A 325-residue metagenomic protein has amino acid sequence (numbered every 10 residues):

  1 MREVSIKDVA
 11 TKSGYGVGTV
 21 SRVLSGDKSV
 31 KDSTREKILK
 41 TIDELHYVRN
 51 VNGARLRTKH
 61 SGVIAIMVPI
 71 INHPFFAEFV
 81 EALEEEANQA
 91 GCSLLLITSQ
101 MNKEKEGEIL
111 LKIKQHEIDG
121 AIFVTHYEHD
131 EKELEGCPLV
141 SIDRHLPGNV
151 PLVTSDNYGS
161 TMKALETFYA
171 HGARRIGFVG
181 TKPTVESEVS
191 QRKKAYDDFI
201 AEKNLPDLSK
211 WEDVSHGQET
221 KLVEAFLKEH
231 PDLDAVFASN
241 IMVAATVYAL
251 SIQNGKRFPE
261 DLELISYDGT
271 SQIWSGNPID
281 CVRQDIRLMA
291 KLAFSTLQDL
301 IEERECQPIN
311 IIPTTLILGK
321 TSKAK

Functional and structural regions predicted by a protein language model:
M1, S5, V63-E166, A170 (+2 more regions): Alpha-helical recognition/docking segments in bacterial nutrient-uptake and carbohydrate-utilization systems
M1-H60, K323: N-terminal helix-turn-helix DNA-binding module of bacterial transcription factors
T19-S21, L56-I71, R175-K182: Short beta-strand segments enriched in small/hydrophobic residues
A87-T98, K193-G217: Short beta-strand elements in bilobed, periplasmic/extracellular small-molecule ligand-binding domains
V153-F178, G217-E224, A244, Q284-E302: Hydrophobic alpha-helical segments within soluble ligand-binding/sensing domains
A164-N204, S209-K210, C306-A324: An alpha-beta-alpha
E229-A235, S239-K325: Flexible loop/turn connectors
